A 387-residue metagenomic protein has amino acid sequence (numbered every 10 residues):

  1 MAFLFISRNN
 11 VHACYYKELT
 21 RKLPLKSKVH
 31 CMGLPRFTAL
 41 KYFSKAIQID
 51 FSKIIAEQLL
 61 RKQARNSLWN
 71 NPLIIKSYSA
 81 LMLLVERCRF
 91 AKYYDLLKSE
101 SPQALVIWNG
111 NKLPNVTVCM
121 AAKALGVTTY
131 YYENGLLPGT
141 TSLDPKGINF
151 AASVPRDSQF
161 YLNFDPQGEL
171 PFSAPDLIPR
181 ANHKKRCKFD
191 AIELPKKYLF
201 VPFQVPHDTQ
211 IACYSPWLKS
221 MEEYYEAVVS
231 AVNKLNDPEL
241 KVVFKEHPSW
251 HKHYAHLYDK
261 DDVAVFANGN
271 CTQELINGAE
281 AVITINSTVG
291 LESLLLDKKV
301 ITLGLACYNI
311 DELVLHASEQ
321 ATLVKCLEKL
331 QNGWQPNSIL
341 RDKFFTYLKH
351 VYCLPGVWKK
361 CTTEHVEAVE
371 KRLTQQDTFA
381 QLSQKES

Functional and structural regions predicted by a protein language model:
M1-I47: N-terminal subdomain of nucleotide-sugar transferases
L34-R36, N134, K196-Q210, E246-H247 (+1 more regions): Short loop/turn segments at strand-loop or loop-helix junctions that form parts of catalytic or ligand-binding pockets
R36, V289-L354: Catalytic binding pocket for nucleotide-activated donors in carbohydrate/polymer assembly enzymes
L60-K112: Conserved nucleotide-sugar donor-binding subdomain of glycosyltransferases
A104-W108, P114, G269-H316: A donor-sugar binding/catalytic signature common to diverse glycosyltransferases and related nucleotide-sugar
M120-R186, K329: Active-site-proximal region of nucleotide-activated glycan assembly enzymes, centered on histidine/acidic-rich loops
P179-L199: Nucleotide-sugar donor-binding and catalytic loop/hinge architecture of NDP-sugar-dependent glycosyltransferases
Y225-F266: Catalytic donor nucleotide-activated moiety binding site of glycosyltransferases and closely related
